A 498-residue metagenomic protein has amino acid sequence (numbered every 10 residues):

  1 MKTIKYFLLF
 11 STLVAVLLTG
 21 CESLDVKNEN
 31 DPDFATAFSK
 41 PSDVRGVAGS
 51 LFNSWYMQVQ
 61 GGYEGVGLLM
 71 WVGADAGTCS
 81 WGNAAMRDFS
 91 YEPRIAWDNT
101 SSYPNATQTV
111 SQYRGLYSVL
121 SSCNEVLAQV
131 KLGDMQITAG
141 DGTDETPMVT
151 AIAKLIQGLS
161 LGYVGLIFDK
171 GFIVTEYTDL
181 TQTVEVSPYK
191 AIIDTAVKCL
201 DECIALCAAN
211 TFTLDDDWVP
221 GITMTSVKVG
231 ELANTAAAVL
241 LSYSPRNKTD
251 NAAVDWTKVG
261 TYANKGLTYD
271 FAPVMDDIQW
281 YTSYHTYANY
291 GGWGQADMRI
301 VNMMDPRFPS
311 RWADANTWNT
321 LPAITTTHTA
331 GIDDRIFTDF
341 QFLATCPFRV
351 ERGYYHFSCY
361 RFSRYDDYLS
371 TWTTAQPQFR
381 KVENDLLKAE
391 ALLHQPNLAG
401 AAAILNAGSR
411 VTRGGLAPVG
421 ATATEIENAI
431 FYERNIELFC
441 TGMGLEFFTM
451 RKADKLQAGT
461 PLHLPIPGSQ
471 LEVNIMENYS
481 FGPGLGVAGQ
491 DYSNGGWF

Functional and structural regions predicted by a protein language model:
M1-T19: Sec-dependent bacterial lipoprotein signal peptides
C21-G77, L416, K455-F498: Membrane-proximal, proline-rich intrinsically disordered regions
F38-R45, A84-E383, H394-G400, E425 (+1 more regions): Structured, solvent-exposed acidic/aromatic patches
G61-G65, R434-R451: Bilobed periplasmic-binding protein-like "clamshell/Venus-flytrap" ligand-binding domains
D385, L398-T412: Active/binding-pocket-proximal capping segment
A389: Active-site-proximal region of nucleotide-activated glycan assembly enzymes, centered on histidine/acidic-rich loops
V419-G420, N428: C-terminal soluble interaction/assembly domains
